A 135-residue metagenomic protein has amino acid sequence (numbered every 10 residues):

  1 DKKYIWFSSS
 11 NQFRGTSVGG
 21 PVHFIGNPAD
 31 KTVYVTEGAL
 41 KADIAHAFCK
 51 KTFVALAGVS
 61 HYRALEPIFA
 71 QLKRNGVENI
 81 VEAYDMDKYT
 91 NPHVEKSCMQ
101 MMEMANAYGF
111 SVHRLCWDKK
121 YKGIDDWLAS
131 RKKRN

Functional and structural regions predicted by a protein language model:
D1-G76: Phosphate-handling DNA/RNA-contact segment within nucleic-acid enzymes
V35, E78-P92, C116: Acidic beta-strand-to-loop metal/phosphate-binding motif
L40, S60-R63, Y84-C98: Acidic, metal-coordinating catalytic cores used for nucleic-acid/nucleotide bond scission and strand-transfer chemistry
K41, A45, Y89, A129-S130: General alpha-helical segment detector with a strong preference for membrane-spanning helices and helix-boundary regions
K51-T52, M99-R114: Structural alpha-beta junctions
H113-K122: Acidic carboxylate-rich catalytic motifs and surrounding loops in phosphoryl-/glycosyl-chemistry enzymes
K122, D126-N135: Short, small/acidic-rich helices and loops at N termini and domain boundaries of DNA replication/processing enzymes
